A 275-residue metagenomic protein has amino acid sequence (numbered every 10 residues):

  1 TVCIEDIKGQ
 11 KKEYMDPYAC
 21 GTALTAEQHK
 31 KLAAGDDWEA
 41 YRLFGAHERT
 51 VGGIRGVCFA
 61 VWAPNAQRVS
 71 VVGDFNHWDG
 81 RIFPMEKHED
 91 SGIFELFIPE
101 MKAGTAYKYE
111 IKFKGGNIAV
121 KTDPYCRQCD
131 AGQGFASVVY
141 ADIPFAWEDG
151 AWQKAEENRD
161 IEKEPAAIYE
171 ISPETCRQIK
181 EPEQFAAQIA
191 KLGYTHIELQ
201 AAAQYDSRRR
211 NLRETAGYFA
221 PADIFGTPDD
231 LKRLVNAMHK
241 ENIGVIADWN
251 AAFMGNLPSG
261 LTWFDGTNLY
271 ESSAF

Functional and structural regions predicted by a protein language model:
T1-C58, H88-E170: The feature marks proteins involved in alpha-glucan
I4, G73, I82, I98 (+3 more regions): Glycine-rich, histidine-containing beta strand-loop boundary motifs that form or position
W62-V69, W78: Short proline/glycine-enriched turn/loop motifs at strand-loop junctions of beta-rich domains
V69-V71, Y107: Short beta-strand elements bearing conserved aromatic residues within extracellular beta-rich modules
H77-P84, N117-V120: Surface-exposed loop/edge segments in extracytoplasmic proteins
D130, P144-A146, G150-F275: Substrate-binding/active-site clefts of carbohydrate-active enzymes
